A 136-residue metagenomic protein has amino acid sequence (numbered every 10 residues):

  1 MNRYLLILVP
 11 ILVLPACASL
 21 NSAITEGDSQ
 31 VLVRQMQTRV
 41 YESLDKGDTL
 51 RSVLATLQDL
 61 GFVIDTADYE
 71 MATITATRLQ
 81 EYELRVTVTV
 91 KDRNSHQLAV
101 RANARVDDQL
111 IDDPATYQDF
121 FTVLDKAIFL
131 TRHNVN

Functional and structural regions predicted by a protein language model:
M1-Y4: Positively charged n-region of N-terminal signal peptides that target proteins for export
V13-A16: C-terminal motif of bacterial Sec signal peptides marking the signal peptidase cleavage site
A18-N136: Ser/Thr-rich, low-complexity intrinsically disordered terminal regions
